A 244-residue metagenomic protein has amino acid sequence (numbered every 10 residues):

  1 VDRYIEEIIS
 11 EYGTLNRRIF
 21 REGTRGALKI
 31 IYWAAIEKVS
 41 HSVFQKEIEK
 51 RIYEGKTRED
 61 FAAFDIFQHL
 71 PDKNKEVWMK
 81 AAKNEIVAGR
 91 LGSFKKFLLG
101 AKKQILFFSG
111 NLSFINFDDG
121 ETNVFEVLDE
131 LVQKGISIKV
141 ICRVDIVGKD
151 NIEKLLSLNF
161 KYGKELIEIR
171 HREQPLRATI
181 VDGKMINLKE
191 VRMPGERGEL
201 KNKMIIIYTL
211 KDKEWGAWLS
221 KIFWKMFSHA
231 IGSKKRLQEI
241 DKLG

Functional and structural regions predicted by a protein language model:
V1-I30: Basic, Lys/Arg-rich alpha-helical nucleic-acid-recognition elements, primarily the DNA-binding modules of transcription
R3-Y4, G13, L166-G216, F223: HKD (HxKxxxxD) catalytic microenvironment of the phospholipase D
A27-V39, I222: Extended low-polarity, hydrophobic cluster-rich segments
A35-V140: PLD-like (HKD) phosphodiesterase/transphosphatidyltransferase domain
G110-L112, R143-I146, V191: Histidine- and/or cysteine-centered catalytic micro-motif in compact active-site loops
F117-D118, N151-I152, R197-N202: A short, polar/proline- and glycine-enriched secondary-structure boundary/capping micro-motif
I141-D182: HKD-type phospholipase D/PLD-like phosphodiesterase module
A217-G244: Cysteine/selenocysteine-centered motifs that mediate thiol-based redox chemistry or coordinate metal-sulfur cofactors
